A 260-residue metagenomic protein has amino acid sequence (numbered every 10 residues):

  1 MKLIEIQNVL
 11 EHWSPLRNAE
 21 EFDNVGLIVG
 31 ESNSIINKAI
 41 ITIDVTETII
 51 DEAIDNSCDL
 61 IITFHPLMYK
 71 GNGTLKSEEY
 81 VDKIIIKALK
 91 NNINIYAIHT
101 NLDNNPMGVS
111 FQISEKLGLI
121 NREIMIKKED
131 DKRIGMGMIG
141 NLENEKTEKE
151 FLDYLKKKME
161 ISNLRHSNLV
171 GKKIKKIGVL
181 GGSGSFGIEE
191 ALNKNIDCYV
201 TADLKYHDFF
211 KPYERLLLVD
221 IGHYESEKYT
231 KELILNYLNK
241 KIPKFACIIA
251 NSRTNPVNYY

Functional and structural regions predicted by a protein language model:
M1-Y260: Active-site catalytic microenvironments in core metabolic enzymes, especially phosphate/sugar-handling
